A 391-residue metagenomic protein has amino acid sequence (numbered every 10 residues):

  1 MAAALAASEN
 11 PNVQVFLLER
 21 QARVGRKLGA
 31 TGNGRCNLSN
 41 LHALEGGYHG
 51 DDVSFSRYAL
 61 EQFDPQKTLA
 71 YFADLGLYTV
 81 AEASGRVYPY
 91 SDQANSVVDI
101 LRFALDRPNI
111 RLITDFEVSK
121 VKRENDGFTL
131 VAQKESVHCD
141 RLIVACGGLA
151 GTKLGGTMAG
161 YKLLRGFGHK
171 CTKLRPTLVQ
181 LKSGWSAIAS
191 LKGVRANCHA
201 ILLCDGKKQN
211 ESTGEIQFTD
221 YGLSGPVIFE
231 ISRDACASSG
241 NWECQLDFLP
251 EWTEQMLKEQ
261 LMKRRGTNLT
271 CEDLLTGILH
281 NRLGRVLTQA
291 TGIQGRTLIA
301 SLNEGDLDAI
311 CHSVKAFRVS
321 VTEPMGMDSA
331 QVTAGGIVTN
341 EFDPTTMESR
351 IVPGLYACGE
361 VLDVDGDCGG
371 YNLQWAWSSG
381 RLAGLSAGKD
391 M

Functional and structural regions predicted by a protein language model:
M1-L17, W377-G388: N-terminal Rossmann-like FAD-binding beta1-loop-alpha1 element of flavoenzymes
S8-N33: Glycine-rich FAD pyrophosphate-binding loop
L18, V118, V137-G156, L164-R165 (+3 more regions): Short hydrophobic core segments
A22-V24, G29-A30, L38-E45, K170-R175 (+1 more regions): An anion/pyrophosphate-binding glycine-rich loop and adjacent beta-alpha core in soluble alpha-beta enzymes
N33-A81: Glycine-rich active-site loop/strand segments that organize a redox cofactor
I113, A132-R141, E211-G214: Core beta-strand elements of the Rossmann-like FAD/NAD(P) dinucleotide-binding domain in flavoenzyme oxidoreductases
T114, R285-D365: A glycine-rich dinucleotide-binding beta-alpha-beta segment and adjacent secondary-structure elements that constitute
T114-G127: A conserved short coil-to-beta-strand element within the FAD-binding core of flavoproteins
